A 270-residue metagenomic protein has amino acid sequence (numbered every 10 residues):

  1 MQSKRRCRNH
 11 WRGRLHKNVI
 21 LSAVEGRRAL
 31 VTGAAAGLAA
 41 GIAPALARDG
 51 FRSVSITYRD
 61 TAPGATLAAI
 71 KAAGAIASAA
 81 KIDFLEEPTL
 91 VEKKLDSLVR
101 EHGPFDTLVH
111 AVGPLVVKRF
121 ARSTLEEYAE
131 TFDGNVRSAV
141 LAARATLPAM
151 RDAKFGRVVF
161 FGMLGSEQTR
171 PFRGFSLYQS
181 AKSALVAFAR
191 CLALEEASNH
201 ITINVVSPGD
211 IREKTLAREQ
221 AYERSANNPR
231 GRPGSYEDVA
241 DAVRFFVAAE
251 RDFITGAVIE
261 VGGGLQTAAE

Functional and structural regions predicted by a protein language model:
W11-I20, R244, T255-E270: Short C-terminal tail/terminal secondary-structure segment of NAD(P)H-dependent dehydrogenase/reductase domains
A35-A36: Conserved glycine-rich cofactor-binding loop
F51-A65: Conserved glycine-rich Rossmann-like NAD(P)H-binding loop of the short-chain dehydrogenase/reductase
A73-P88: Rossmann-fold cofactor-recognition segment
K94, R119-F120, E127-F132, R224: Substrate-binding pocket helix/loop in short-chain dehydrogenase/reductase
R157-A184, A189-A197, D210: Catalytic loop of short-chain dehydrogenase/reductase
A197, T202, I254-G256: Short, small/polar-rich loop/turn modules that mediate ligand/substrate recognition or access, typified
